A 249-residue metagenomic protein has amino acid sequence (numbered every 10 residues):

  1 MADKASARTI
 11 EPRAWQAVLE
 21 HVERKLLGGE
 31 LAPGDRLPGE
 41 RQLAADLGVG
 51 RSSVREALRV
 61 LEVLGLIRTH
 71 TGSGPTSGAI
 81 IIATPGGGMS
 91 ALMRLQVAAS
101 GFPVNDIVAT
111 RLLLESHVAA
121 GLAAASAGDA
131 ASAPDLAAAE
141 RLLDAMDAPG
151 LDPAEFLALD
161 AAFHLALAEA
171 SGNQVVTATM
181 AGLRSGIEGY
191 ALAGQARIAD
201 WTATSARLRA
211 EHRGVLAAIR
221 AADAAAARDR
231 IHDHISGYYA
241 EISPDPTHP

Functional and structural regions predicted by a protein language model:
M1-L113: Short linear motifs at protein or domain termini
L26, V97-A98, L122, S126 (+2 more regions): Hydrophobic residues in alpha-helical segments
G88, A99, A138-R141, R207-A210: Alpha-helix N-cap/N′ positions at the starts of helices
I107-A193, H212-G214, D229-Y238: Conserved amphipathic alpha-helical segments that form helical-bundle/coiled-coil interaction surfaces
S185-P249: C-terminal all-alpha effector/ligand-binding and dimerization domain of prokaryotic HTH-type transcriptional repressors
